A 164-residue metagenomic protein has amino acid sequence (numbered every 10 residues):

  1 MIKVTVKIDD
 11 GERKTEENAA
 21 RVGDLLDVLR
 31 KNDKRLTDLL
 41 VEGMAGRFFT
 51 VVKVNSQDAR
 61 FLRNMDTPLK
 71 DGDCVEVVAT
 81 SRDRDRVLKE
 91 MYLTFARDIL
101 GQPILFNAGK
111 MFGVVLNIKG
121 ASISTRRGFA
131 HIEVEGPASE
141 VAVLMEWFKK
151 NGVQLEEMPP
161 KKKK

Functional and structural regions predicted by a protein language model:
M1-R84: Ubiquitin-like/PB1-type beta-grasp interaction modules and other compact soluble beta-rich domains
V87-K164: Non-catalytic connector elements of ABC transporters
